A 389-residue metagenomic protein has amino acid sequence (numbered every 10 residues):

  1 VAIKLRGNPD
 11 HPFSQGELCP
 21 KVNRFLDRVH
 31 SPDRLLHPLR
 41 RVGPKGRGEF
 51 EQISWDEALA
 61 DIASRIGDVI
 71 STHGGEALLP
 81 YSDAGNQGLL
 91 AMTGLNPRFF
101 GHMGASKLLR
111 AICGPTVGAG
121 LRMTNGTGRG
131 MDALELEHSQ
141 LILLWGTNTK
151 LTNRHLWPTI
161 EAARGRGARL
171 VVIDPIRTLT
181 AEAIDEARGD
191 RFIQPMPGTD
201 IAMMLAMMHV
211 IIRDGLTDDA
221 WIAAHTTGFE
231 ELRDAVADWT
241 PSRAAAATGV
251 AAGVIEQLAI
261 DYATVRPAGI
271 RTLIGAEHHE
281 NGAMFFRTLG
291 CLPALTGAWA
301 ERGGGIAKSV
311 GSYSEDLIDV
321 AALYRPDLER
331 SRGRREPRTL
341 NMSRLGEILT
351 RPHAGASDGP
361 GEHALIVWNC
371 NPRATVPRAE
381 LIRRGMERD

Functional and structural regions predicted by a protein language model:
V1-D214, A251, R335, I366-N369: N-terminal export/assembly segments and adjacent metallocofactor-ligating motifs of anaerobic energy-metabolism
H73-A77, T217-I222, G269, A300-A307: Flexible, glycine/charged-enriched surface loops at secondary-structure junctions
L136-E137, E186, Y262-A263, G359 (+1 more regions): A short, aliphatic-rich alpha-helical micro-motif
A162-R166, R384-D389: Short, conserved loop/helix-junction motifs that constitute active-site signature segments in enzyme catalytic cores
L216-P241: Internal, active-site/partner-interface "lid" segment
R233, E256-P267: Core structural elements
Y262-D358: A glycine-rich, hydrophobic/aromatic-adjacent loop/helix-cap motif
R373-R388: Flexible, glycine/threonine-enriched loop-and-boundary segments that flank and lead into catalytic domains of large
